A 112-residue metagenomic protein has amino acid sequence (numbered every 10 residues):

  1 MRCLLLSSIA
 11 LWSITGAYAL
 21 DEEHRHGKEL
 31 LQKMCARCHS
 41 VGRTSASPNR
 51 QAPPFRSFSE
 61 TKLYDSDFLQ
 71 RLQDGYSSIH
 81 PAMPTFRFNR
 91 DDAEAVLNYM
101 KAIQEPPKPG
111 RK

Functional and structural regions predicted by a protein language model:
L4-S13: Bacterial N-terminal signal peptides
A10, K101-Q104: A conserved short alpha-helix in the GNAT/GCN5 acetyltransferase fold that borders and helps form the acetyl-CoA
I14-A19: Sec/Tat signal peptide C-region and signal peptidase I cleavage site
L20-Q51, D74-I79, I103-G110: Periplasmic/extracellular electron-transfer cofactor-ligation site, primarily the c-type cytochrome heme-c attachment
P54-K101: Extracytoplasmic electron-transfer domains, predominantly the class I c-type cytochrome c fold
